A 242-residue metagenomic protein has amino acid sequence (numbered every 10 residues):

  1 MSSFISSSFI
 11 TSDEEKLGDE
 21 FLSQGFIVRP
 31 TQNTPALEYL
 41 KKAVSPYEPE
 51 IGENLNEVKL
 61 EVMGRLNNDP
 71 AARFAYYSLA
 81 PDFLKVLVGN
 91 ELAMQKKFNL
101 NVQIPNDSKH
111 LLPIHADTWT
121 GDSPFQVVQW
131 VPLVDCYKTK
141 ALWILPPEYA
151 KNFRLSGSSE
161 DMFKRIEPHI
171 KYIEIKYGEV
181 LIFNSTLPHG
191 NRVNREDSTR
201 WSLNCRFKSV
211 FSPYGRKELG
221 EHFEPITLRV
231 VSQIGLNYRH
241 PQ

Functional and structural regions predicted by a protein language model:
M1-L87, E91, K176, Q242: N-terminal auxiliary "cap/dimerization" subdomain that precedes the catalytic jelly-roll/cupin core of mononuclear
I27-T31, L92-N99, V128-P132, A141-I144 (+2 more regions): A structural signal for short, well-ordered beta-strand segments and their strand-loop junctions that often border
N33-A36, L100-P105, W119, D135-C136 (+3 more regions): Short, solvent-exposed loop/turn segments at secondary-structure junctions
M63-S78, V128, P146-R154, K208-P213: Short N-terminal helix-initiation segments at or just after the protein's N-terminus
D69-Y77, D122, E167, I173-E174 (+1 more regions): Aromatic-acidic/polar surface patches that form glycan- and anion
R73-A116: Hydrophobic alpha-helical segments and helix pairs
K109-E174, R216: Catalytic core of non-heme Fe(II) oxygenases with the double-stranded beta-helix
Y149-Q242: Conserved double-stranded beta-helix
